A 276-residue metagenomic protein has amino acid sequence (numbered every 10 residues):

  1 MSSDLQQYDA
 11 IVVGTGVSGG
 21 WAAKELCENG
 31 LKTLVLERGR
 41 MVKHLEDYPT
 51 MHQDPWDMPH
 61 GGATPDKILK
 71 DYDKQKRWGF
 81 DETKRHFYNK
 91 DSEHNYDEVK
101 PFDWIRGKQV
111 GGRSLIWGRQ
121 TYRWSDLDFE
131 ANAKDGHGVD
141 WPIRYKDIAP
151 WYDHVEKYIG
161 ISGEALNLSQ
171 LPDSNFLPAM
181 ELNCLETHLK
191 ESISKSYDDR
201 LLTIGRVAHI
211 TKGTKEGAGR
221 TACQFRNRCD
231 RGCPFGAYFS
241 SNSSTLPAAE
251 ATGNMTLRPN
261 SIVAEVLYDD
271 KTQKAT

Functional and structural regions predicted by a protein language model:
M1-Q7: A short, basic/flexible loop-to-alpha-helix module at the beginning of a structural domain
A10-V35: N-terminal Rossmann-like FAD-binding beta1-loop-alpha1 element of flavoenzymes
C27-P49: Glycine-rich FAD pyrophosphate-binding loop
Y48-A63: Acidic, Ser/Thr-rich peripheral helices and adjacent loops at domain boundaries
Y48-H52, G217-A222, T272-K274: Short low-complexity, flexible loop/linker segments enriched in glycine and/or proline with clustered acidic
P59-D66, K70-Y88, E93-D103, K108-Q109 (+3 more regions): Conserved redox-cofactor binding core of oxidoreductases
E265-T276: Conserved beta-strand-loop-beta-strand element in the redox core of flavoprotein oxidoreductases
